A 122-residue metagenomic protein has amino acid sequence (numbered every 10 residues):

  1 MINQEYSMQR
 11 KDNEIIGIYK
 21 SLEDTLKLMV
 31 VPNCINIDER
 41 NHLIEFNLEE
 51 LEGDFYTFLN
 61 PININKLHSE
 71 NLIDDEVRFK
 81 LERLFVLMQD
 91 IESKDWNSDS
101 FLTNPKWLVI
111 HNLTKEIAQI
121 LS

Functional and structural regions predicted by a protein language model:
M1-Q4, I120-S122: Short intrinsically disordered terminal tails
I2-L59: Short terminal alpha-helical segments
L26, V30, F85-M88, E92 (+1 more regions): A structural signal for well-ordered alpha-helices, especially hydrophobic packing surfaces of coiled-coils
C34-I37, S93-W96, S122: Residue-level signal for secondary-structure boundary elements
T57-N112: Amphipathic protein-protein interaction modules
